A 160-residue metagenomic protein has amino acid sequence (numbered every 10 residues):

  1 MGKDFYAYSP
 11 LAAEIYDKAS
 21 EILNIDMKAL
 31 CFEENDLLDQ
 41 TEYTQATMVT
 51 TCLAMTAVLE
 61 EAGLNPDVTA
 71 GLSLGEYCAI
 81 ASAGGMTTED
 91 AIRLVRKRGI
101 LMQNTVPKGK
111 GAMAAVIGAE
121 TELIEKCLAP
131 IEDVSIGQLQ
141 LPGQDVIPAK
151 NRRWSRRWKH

Functional and structural regions predicted by a protein language model:
M1, S9, E34, T41 (+5 more regions): Generic, low-specificity signal for short hydrophobic/alpha-helical stretches with a mild N-terminal bias, encompassing
M1-A70, I147: Helix-rich "cap/lid" substructures immediately adjacent to catalytic or cofactor-binding pockets
F5, A19, A79, C127-L128: Broad structural signal for hydrophobic residues in well-ordered alpha-helices, predominantly aliphatic
E21-I25, A83-H160: Alpha/beta catalytic cores of group-transfer enzymes, especially the acyltransferase/condensing modules of polyketide
Q45-A115: Gly/Ser-rich oxyanion-binding loop with an adjacent helix/lid that shapes the negatively charged ligand pocket
